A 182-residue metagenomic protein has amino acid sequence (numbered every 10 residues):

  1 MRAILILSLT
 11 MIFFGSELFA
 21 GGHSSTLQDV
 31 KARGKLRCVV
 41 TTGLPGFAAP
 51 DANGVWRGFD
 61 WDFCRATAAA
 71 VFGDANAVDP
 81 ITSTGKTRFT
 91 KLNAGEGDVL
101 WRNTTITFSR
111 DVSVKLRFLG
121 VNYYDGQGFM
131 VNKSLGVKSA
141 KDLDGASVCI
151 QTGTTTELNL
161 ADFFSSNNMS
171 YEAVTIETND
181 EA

Functional and structural regions predicted by a protein language model:
R2-D79: N-terminal hydrophobic or amphipathic helices and topogenic motifs
G15-S16, G21, A49, G120 (+3 more regions): Intrinsically disordered, low-complexity regions enriched in small/polar residues
A20, D51-V55, G95, V114-F118 (+2 more regions): Short, glycine/charged-enriched secondary-structure capping and boundary segments
H23, F47, F108-K115, L158: A short, acidic/glycine-rich surface segment
H23-S24, G85-K86, V137, N179-D180: Structural motif corresponding to alpha-helix initiation and N-cap regions
L27-Q28, F89, A140, D180-A182: Short hydrophobic/charged patches on amphipathic alpha-helices used for structural packing and interfaces
R37-G46, G54-V71, T105-T107, D125-E181: Bilobed "Venus flytrap"/periplasmic-binding protein-like clamshell domains and structurally analogous long
R65, A69, G73, A77-D142: Acidic, polar ligand-binding/catalytic clefts
